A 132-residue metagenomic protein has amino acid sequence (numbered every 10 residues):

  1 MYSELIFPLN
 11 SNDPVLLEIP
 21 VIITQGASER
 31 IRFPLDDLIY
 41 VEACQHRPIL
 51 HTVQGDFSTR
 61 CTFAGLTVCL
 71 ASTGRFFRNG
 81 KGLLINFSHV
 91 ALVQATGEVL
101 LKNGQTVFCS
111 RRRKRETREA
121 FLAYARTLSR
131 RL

Functional and structural regions predicted by a protein language model:
Y2-K102: Conserved binding/recognition cores within well-folded domains
R47, F108, R115-E116: Flexible, glycine-rich phosphate/dinucleotide-binding loops and adjacent beta-alpha linkers at cofactor/substrate
R60-C61, C69, R111-R112, R118-A120: A short, polar/proline- and glycine-enriched secondary-structure boundary/capping micro-motif
C69-A71, T106-V107, S129: Juxtamembrane/interface motifs at transmembrane-helix termini
K102-R112: Canonical phosphoinositide-binding patch of PH/PH-like domains
K114-L132: C-terminal output/interaction extensions
